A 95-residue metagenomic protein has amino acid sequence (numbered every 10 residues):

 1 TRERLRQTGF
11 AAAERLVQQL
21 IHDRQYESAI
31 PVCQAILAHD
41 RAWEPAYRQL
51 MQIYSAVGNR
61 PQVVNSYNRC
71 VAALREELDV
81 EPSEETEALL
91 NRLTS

Functional and structural regions predicted by a protein language model:
T1-S95: Intrinsically disordered, charged and Pro/Gly-enriched terminal/linker segments that flank large helical-solenoid
